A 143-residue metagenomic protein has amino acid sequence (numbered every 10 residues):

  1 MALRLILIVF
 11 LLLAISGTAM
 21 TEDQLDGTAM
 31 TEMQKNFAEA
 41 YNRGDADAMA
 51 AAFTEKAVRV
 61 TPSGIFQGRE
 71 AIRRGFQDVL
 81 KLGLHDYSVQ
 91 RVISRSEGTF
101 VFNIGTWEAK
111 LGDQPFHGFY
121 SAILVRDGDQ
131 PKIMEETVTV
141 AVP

Functional and structural regions predicted by a protein language model:
A2, F10-E55: Short, low-complexity N-terminal intrinsically disordered segments enriched in polar/charged residues
K35, R69-A71, Q77-D78, K132-V138: C-terminal and inter-domain tail/linker signature
F37, M49, A57, G68 (+3 more regions): Hydrophobic pocket/interface hotspot
A46, I65-F66, E108-K110, T139-P143: Solvent-exposed loop/turn segments at secondary-structure junctions within structured extracellular/periplasmic domains
F53, S63-I65, I93, T106-W107 (+2 more regions): A mature extracytoplasmic/lumenal domain signature
K56-Q67, V79-L84: A short gly/proline-enriched turn/hairpin at secondary-structure junctions
R73-H117: Surface-exposed, charged secondary-structure patches
H117-P143: Short beta-strand edge/turn micro-motifs at domain boundaries
